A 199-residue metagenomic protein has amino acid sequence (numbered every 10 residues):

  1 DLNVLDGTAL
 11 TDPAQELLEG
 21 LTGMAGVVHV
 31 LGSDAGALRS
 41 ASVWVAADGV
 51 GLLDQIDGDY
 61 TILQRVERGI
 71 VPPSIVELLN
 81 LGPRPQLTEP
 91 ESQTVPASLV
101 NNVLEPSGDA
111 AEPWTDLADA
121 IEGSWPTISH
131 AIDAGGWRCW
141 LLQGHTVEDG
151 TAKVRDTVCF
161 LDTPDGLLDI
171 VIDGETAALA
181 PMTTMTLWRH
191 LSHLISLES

Functional and structural regions predicted by a protein language model:
D1-S199: Short, surface-exposed polybasic-aromatic patches that bind anionic ligands, especially phosphate groups
